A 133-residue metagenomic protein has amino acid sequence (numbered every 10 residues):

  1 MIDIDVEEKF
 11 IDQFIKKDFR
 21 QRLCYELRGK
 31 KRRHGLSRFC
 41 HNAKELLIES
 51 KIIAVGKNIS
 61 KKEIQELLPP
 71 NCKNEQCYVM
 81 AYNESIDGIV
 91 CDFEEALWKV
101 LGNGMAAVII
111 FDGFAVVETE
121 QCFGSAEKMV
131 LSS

Functional and structural regions predicted by a protein language model:
M1-G124, M129-S133: Structured alpha/beta or helical-core interaction and ligand-binding surfaces enriched in interleaved
